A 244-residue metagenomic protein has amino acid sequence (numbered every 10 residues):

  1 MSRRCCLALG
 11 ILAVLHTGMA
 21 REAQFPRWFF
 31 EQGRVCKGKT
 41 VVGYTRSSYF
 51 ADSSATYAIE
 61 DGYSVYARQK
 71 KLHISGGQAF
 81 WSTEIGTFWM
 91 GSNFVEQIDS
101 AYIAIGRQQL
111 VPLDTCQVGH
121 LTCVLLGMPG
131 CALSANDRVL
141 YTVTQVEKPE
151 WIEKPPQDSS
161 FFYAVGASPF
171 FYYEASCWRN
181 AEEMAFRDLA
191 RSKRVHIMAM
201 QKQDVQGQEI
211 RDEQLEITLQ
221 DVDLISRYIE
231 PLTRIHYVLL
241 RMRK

Functional and structural regions predicted by a protein language model:
M1-L7: Bacterial N-terminal signal peptides that target proteins for export
L7-A8, G38: Residue-level detector of bioactive/disordered segments in secreted/extracellular proteins and virion assembly
G10-G18: Hydrophobic h-region of N-terminal signal peptides that target proteins for export in Gram-negative bacteria
M19-K244: Domain-level marker for long, solvent-exposed, non-transmembrane regions
